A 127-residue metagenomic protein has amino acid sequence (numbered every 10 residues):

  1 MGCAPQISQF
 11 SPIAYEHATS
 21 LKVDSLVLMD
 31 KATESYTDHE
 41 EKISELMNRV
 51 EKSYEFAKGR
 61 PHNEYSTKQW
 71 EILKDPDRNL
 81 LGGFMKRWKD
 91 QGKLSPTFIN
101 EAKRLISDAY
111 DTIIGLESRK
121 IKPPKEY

Functional and structural regions predicted by a protein language model:
M1-Q6: N-terminal Sec signal peptide cleavage junction
F10-T33: Post-signal peptide N-terminal segment of mature Sec-exported envelope proteins
Y15-A18, K22, I43-V50, K74 (+3 more regions): Generic structural concept
K22-S25, M29, V50-A57, L81 (+2 more regions): A structural signal for well-ordered alpha-helices, especially hydrophobic packing surfaces of coiled-coils
D30-Q69, L73: Alpha-helical segments in soluble extracytoplasmic regions
P61-L94: Structured, soluble extracytoplasmic/luminal domains of envelope-associated proteins
L81-Y127: C-terminal amphipathic alpha-helix
